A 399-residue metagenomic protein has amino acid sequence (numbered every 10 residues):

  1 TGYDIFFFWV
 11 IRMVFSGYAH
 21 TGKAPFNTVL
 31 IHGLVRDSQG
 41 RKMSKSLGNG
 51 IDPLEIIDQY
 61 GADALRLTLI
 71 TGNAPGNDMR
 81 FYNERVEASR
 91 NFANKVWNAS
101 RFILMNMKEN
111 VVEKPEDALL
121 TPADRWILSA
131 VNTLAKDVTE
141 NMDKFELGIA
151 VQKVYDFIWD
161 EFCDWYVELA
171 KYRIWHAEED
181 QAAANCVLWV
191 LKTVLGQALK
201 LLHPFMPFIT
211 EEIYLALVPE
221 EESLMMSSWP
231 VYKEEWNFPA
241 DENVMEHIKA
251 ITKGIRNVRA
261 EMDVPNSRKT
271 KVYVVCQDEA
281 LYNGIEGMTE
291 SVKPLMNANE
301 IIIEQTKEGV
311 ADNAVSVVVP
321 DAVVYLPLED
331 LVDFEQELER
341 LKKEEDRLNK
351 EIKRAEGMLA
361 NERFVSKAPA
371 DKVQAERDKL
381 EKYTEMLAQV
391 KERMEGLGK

Functional and structural regions predicted by a protein language model:
T1-F7: Substrate-binding groove/exosite segments of carbohydrate-active enzymes
F15: Short, basic/aromatic recognition patches
A19-D58, A62, N77, Y82-K399: Feature 926 captures the class I aminoacyl-tRNA synthetase adenylation module centered on the KMSKS loop
